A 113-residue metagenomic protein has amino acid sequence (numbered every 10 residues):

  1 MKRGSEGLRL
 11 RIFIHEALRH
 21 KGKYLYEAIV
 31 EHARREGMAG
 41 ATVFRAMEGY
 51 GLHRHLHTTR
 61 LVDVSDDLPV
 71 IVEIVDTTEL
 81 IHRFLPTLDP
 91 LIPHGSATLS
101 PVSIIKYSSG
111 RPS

Functional and structural regions predicted by a protein language model:
M1-S113: Positively charged, small/polar-rich N-terminal and surface patches that mediate targeting and assembly and bind
